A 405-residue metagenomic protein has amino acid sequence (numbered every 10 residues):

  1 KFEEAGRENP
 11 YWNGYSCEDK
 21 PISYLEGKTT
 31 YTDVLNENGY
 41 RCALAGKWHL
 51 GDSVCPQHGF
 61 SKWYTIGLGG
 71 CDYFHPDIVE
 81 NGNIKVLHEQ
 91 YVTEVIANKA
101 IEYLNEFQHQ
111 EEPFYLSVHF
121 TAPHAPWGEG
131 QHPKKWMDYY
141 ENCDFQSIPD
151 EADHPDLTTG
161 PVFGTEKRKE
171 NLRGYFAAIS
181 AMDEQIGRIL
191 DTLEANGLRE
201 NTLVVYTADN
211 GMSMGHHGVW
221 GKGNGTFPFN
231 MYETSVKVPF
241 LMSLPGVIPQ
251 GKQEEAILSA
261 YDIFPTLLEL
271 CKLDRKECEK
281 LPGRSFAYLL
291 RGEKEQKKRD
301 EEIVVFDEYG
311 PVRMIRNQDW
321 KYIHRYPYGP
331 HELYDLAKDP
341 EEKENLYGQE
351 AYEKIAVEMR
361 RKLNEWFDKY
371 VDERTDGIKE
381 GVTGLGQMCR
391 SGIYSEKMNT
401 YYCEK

Functional and structural regions predicted by a protein language model:
K1-T30, V34, Y40-A43, K62 (+1 more regions): Active-site segment of extracytoplasmic enzymes that catalyze sulfate/phosphate-ester chemistry
Y31, K47, I263, F286 (+1 more regions): Short active-site alpha-helical segment characteristic of glycosyltransferases and processive polysaccharide synthases
N36, Q108, R316: Anion (oxyanion) recognition and catalysis
G39-D52, C271-C278: Short, well-structured beta-strand/strand-turn elements
R41, S213, K321: Residue-level detector of anion-binding/catalytic polar loops
S53-Q57, M314: Short glycine-biased active-site loop of nucleotidyltransferases that positions the nucleotide triphosphate and helps
G67-Y261, E269-K280, H324-P327, H331 (+6 more regions): Active-site-proximal cap/lid insertion segments
K297-V305, D376-V382: WW-domain-binding short linear motifs
